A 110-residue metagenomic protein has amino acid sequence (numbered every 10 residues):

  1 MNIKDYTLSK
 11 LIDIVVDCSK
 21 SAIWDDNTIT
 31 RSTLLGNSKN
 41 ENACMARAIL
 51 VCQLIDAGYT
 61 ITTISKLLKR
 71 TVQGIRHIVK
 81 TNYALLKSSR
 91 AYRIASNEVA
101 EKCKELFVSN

Functional and structural regions predicted by a protein language model:
M1-S21: General nucleic-acid-binding
S21-R47: Short, Lys/Arg-enriched anionic-surface-contact patches
N42-Y59: Short, amphipathic alpha-helical "recognition" segments used to contact nucleic acids or chromatin
D56, K80-A84: Residue-level detection of the helix-turn-helix DNA-binding "recognition helix"
T62-L67: Short alpha-helical "recognition helix" segments of helix-turn-helix
T71-V72: The DNA-contacting recognition helix of HTH DNA-binding domains and analogous helical DNA-recognition elements
L85-N110: Short Lys/Arg-enriched helix C-cap and helix-to-coil transition segments that create basic nucleic-acid-contact patches
